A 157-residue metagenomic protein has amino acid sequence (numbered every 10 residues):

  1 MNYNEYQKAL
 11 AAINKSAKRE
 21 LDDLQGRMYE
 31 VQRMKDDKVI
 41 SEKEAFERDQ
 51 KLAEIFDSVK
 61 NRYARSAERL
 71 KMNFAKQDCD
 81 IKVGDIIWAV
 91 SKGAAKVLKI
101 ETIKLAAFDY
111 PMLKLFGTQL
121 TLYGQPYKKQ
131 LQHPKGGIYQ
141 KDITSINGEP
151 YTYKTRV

Functional and structural regions predicted by a protein language model:
M1, K76, D80-I81, E149 (+1 more regions): Short intrinsically disordered terminal tails
M1-Q25: Short, charge/polar-rich alpha-helical segments
N14, K18, K38-V39, D78-D80 (+3 more regions): Short, flexible coil/linker elements and helix-boundary hinge sites characteristic of intrinsically disordered
S16-A53: Extended alpha-helical coiled-coil "stalk/arm" regions that act as elongated linkers or oligomerization scaffolds
R48-V83: Mixed-charge, Lys/Arg-rich low-complexity intrinsically disordered regions
R65-R69, T118-V157: Intrinsically disordered, low-complexity, charged/polar segments
S91-L131: Basic/aromatic-rich interaction segments and small domains that mediate binding to polyanionic partners
